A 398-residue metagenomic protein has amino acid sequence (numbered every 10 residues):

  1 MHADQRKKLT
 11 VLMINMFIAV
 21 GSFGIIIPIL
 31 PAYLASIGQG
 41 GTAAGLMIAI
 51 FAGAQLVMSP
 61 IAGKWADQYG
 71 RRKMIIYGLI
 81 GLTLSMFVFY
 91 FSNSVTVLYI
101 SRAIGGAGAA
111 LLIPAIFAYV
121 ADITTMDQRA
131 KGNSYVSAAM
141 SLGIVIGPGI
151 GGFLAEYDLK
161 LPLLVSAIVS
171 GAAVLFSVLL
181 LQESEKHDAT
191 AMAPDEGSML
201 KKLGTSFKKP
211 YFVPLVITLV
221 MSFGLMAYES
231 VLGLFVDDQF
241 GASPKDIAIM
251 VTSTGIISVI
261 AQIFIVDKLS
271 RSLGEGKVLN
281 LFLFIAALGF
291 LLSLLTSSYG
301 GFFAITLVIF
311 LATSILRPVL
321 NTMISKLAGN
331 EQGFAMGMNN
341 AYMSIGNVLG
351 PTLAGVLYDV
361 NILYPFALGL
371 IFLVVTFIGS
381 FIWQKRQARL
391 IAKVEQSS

Functional and structural regions predicted by a protein language model:
M1-R6, Q182-L215, S398: Juxtamembrane intracellular "pre-TM" segments in multi-pass secondary transporters
P28-G41, V231-D246: Short amphipathic helix-loop junctions that connect adjacent transmembrane helices in Major Facilitator Superfamily/SLC
G38, G70, F91-V97, G108 (+3 more regions): Helix-breaking motifs and short loop linkers at transmembrane-helix boundaries and internal kinks in secondary membrane
A52-P60, I144-V145, G255-I263, N347-V348: Residue-level signature of mid-helix packing/kink "hotspots" within the transmembrane helices of 12-pass Major
V57-N93: Conserved MFS/SLC helix-loop-helix module at the cytosolic interface between two early adjacent transmembrane helices
S59-G70, A261-G274, Y358: Helix-to-loop junctions at the C-terminal end of transmembrane segments in multipass secondary transporters
S101-L142: Cytoplasmic helix-loop-helix junction between adjacent transmembrane helices in 12-TM secondary transporters
G276-L320: C-terminal transmembrane helical hairpin of 12-TM major facilitator-type secondary transporters
